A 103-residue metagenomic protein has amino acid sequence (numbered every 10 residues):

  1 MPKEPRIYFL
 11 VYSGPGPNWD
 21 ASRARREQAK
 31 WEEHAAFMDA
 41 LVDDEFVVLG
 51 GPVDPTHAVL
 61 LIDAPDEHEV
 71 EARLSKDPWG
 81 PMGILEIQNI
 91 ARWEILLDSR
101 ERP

Functional and structural regions predicted by a protein language model:
M1-P103: Conserved, structured core segments of small domains
